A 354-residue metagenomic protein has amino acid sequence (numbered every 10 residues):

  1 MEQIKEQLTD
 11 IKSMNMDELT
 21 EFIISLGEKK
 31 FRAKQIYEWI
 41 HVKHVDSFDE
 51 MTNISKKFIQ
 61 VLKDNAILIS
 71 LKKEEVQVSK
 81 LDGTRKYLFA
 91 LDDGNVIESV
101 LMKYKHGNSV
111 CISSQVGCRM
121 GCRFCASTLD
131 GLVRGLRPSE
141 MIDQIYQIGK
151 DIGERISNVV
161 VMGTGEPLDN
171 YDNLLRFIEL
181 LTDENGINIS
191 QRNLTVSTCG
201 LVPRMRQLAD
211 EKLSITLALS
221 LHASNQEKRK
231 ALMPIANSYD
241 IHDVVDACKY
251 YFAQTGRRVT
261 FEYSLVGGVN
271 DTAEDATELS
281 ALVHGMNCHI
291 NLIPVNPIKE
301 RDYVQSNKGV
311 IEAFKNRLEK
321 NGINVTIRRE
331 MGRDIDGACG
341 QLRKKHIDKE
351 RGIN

Functional and structural regions predicted by a protein language model:
M1-I97, K249-R258, Y263-N354: Auxiliary Fe-S-binding modules of radical SAM enzymes
S79, S113-S114, S127, S197 (+1 more regions): Short linear Ser/Thr-Pro motifs
R85, I97, N108-I112, M120 (+1 more regions): Generic beta-strand structural signal
D93-G107: P-loop NTP-binding catalytic core
K103-E140: Canonical Radical SAM [4Fe-4S] cluster-binding loop centered on the CxxxCxxC motif and its immediate flanking residues
T128-N158: Conserved alpha-helical substructure of the radical SAM core
G149-N158, G163-N321: Conserved AdoMet/S-adenosylmethionine-binding subsite of the radical SAM
